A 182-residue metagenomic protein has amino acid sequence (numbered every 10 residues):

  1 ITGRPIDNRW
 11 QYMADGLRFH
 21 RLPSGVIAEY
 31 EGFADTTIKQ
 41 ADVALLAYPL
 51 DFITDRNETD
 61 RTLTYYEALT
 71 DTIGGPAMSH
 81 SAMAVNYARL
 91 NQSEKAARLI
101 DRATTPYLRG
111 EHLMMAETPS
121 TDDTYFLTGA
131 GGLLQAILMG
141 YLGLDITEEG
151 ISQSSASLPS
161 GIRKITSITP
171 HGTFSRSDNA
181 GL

Functional and structural regions predicted by a protein language model:
I1-G140: Active-site core of glycosidic bond-cleaving carbohydrate-active enzymes
L142-I151: Bacterial peptidoglycan biogenesis and beta-lactam-recognition machinery
G150-G181: Surface beta-strand/loop "capping" patches
